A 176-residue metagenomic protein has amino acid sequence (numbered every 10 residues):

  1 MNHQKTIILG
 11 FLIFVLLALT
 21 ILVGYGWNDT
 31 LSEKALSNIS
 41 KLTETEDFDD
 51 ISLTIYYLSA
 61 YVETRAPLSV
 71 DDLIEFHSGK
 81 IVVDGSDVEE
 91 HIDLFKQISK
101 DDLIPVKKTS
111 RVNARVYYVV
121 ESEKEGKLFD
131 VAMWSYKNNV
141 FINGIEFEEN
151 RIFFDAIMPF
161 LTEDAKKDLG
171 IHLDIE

Functional and structural regions predicted by a protein language model:
H3-L12, T20-E176: Function-determining sites in protein domains
